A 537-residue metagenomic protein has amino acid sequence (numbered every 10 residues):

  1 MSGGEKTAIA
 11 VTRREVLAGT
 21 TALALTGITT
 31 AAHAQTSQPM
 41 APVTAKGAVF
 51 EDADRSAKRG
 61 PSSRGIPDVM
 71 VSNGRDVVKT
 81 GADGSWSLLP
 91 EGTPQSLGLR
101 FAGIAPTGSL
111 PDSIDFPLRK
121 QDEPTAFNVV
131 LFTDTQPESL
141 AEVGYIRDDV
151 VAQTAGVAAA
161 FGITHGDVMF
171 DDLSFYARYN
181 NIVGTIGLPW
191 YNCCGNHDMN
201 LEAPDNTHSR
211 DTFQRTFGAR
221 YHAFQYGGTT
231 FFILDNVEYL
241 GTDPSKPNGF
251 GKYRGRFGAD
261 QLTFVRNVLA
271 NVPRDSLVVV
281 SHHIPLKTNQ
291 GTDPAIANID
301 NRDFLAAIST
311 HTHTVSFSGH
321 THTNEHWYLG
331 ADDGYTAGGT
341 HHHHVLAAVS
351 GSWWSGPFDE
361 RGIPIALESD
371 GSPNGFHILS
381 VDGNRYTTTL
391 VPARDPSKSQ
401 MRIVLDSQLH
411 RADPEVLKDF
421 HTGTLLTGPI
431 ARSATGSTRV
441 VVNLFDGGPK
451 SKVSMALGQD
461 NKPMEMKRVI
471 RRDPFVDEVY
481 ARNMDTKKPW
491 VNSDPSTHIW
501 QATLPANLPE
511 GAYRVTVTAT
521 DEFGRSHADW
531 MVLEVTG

Functional and structural regions predicted by a protein language model:
M1-V11, G19-T26: N-terminal secretory signal peptides
A8-L17, A31, Q35: Twin-arginine (Tat) signal peptide motif
Q38-G65: Structural motif
M40-K46, G92-P94, G98-A177, G537: N-terminal active-site segment of His-dependent metallophosphoesterases
P42-A48, T133, R147, V268 (+2 more regions): Metal-dependent phosphoesterase/phosphodiesterase active-site architecture
R55-G60, G65, S72-S87: Short, acidic Ser/Thr/Gly-rich low-complexity loop/linker segments typical of extracellular and cell-surface proteins
R100-A105, L173-R274, A295-F317, T323-D382 (+1 more regions): Extended active-site neighborhood of metal-dependent phosphoesterases/phosphodiesterases
L269-Q290: Short acidic, glycine-rich surface-loop motifs adjacent to enzyme active sites
